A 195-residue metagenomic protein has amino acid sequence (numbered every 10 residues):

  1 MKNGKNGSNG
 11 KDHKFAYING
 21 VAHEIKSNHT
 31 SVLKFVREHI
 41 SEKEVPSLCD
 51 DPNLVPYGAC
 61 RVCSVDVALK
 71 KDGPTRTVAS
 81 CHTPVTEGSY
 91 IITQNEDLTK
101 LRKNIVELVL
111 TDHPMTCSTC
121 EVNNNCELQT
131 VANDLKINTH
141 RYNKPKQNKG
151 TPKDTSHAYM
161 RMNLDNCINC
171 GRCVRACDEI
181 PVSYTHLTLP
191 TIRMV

Functional and structural regions predicted by a protein language model:
M1-P152: Signature of N-terminal electron-transfer/Fe-S-associated modules in redox systems
I25, S156, N166: Charged, low-complexity surface patches
F35, H39, L108, C170-A176 (+1 more regions): Generic, well-ordered alpha-helical scaffold segments in large soluble proteins
V62, T116-T119, M160, D165-E179: C-type cytochrome heme c attachment motif
E87, S156-H157, P181-V182: Short coil/turn connectors at secondary-structure junctions
P152-M160: Histidine-acidic residue clusters that define the catalytic metal-binding segment of zinc metallopeptidase domains
T185-T191: Conserved small/polar residues in nucleotide/adenosyl-binding loops
